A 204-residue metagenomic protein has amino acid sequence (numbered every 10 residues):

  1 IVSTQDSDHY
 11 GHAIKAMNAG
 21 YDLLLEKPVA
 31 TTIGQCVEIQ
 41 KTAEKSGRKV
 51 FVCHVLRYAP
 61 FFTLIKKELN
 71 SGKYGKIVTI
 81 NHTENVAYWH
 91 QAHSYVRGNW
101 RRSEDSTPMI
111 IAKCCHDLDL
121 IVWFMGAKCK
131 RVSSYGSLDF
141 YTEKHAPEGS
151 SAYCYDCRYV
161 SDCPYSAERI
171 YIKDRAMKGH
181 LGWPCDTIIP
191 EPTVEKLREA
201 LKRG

Functional and structural regions predicted by a protein language model:
I1-T4, C53-H54, A112-K113: Small/polar loops that bind or transfer phosphate-bearing groups
I1-T42: Beta-loop-alpha module in the N-terminal Rossmann-like domain of NAD(P)-dependent dehydrogenases, especially those
Q5, P28, H54-R57, E84: Structured beta->alpha junctions
S7, E26, V52, E104-P108: Short, contiguous strand/loop micro-motifs
D22-E26, R48, S103-E104, C115: A near-ubiquitous, low-amplitude feature marking generic local secondary-structure context
E38-V55, G75-H82: Rossmann-fold dehydrogenase core element
L56-R203: Predominantly a Rossmann-like dinucleotide-binding segment in NAD(P)-dependent oxidoreductases
